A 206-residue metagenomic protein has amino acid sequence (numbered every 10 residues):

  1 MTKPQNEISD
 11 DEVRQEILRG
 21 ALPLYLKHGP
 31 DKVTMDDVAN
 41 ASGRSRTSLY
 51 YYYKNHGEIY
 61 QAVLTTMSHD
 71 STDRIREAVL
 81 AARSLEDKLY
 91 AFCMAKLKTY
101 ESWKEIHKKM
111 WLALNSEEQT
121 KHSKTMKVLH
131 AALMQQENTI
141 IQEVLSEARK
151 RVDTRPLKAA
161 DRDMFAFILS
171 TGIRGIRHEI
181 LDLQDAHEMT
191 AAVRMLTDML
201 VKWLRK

Functional and structural regions predicted by a protein language model:
M1-E12: N-terminal intrinsically disordered/low-complexity leader segments
M1-T2, K98-T99, T139-K150, R162 (+1 more regions): C-terminal peripheral helix-coil segments that are non-catalytic and often amphipathic
T2, E16, G20, L24-E58 (+1 more regions): Helix-turn-helix
D10, L64, S68, L89 (+3 more regions): Amphipathic, non-transmembrane alpha-helical scaffold segments
V13-A21, V38, V63-M67, S71 (+2 more regions): Generic hydrophobic, amphipathic alpha-helix propensity
K27-D31, A82, W103, R151: Short coil/turn segments at alpha/beta junctions that flank glycine-rich nucleotide-binding fingerprints
A62, T66, R76-K104, R162-L169 (+1 more regions): Hydrophobic alpha-helical connector segments
L97-Q142, D153-P156: Short secondary-structure transition hinges
